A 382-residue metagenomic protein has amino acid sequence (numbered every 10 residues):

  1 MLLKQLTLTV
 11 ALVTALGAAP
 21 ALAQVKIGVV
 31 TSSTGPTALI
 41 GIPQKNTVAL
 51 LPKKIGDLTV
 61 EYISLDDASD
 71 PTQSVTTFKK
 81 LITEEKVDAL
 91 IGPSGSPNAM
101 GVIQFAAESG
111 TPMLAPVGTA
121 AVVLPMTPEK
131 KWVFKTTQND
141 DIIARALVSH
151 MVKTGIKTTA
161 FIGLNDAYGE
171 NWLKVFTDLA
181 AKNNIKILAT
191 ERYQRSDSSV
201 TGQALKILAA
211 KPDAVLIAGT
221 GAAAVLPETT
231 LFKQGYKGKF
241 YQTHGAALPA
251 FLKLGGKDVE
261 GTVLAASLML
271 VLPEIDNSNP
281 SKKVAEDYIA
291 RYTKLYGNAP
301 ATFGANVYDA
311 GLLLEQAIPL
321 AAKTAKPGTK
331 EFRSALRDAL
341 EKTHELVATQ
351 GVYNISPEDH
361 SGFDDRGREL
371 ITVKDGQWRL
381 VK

Functional and structural regions predicted by a protein language model:
L2, L6-L12, A23-K382: Extracytosolic ligand-binding ectodomains
A18-P20: N-terminal signal peptide c-region/cleavage motif recognized by signal peptidases
